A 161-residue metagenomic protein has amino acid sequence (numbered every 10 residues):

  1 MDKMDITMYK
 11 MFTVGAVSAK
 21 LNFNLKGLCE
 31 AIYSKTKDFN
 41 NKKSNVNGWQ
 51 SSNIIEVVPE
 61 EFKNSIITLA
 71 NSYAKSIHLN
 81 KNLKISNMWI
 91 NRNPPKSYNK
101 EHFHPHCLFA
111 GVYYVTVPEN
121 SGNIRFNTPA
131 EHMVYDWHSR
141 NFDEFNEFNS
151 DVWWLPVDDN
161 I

Functional and structural regions predicted by a protein language model:
D2-N80, W89, Y98, N123: Non-heme Fe(II)/2-oxoglutarate
M11, N82, F103-C107: A generic structural micro-feature
N93-I161: Catalytic core of non-heme Fe(II) oxygenases with the double-stranded beta-helix
